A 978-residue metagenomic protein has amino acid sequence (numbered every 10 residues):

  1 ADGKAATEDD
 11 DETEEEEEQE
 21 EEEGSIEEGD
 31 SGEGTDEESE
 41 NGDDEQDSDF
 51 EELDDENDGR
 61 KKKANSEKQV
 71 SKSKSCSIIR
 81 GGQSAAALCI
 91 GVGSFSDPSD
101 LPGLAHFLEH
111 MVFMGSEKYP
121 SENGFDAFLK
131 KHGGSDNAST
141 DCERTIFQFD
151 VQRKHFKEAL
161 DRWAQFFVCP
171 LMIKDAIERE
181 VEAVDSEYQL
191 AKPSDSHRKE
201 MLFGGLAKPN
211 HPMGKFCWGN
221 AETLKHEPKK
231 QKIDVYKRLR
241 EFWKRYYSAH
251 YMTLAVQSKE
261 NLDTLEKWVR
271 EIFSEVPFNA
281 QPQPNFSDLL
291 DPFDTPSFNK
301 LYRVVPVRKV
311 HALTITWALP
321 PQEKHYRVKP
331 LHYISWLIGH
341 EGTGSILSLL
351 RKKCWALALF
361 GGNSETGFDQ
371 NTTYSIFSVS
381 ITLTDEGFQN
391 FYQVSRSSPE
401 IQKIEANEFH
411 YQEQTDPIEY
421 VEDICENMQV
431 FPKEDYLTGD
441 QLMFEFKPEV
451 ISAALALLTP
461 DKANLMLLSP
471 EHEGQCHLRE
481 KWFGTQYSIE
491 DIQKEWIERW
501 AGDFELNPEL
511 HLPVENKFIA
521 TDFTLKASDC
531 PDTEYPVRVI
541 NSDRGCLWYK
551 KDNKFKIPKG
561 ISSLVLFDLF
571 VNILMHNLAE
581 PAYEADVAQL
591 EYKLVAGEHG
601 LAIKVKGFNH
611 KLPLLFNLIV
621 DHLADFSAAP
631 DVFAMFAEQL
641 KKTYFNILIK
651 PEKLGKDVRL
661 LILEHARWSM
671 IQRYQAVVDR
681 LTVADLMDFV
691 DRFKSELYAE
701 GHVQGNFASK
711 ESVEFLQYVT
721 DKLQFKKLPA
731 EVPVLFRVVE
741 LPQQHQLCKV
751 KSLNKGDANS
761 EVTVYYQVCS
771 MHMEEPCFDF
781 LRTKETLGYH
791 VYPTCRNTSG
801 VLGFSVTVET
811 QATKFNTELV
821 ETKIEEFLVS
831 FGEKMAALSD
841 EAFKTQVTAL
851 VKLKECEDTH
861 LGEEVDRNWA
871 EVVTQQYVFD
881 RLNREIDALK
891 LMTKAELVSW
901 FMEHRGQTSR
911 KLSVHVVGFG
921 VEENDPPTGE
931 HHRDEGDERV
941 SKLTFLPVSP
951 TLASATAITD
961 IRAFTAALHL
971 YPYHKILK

Functional and structural regions predicted by a protein language model:
K4, E8-E15, E20-S48, L53-E56 (+5 more regions): C-terminal regions of mature proteins
I26-E27, D36-E40, E45-S71, G82-Q152 (+10 more regions): M16/MPP (pitrilysin/insulinase) zinc-metallopeptidase core fold and M16-derived inactive scaffolds
M114-K118, F149-A183, Q370-T415, N577 (+7 more regions): M16/insulysin-pitrilysin zinc metalloprotease superfamily fold
L171-H211, K215, H226-D234, V256-I272 (+11 more regions): Non-catalytic accessory/assembly modules
Q231-S248: A conserved hydrophobic secondary-structure block that centers on an alpha-helix together with its immediately flanking
E266-P282, L716-P729: Glycine-centered hinge/linker elements that transmit conformational signals in sensory and ligand-binding systems
L313-P320, Y326-S395, R538-A596, H772-N797 (+4 more regions): Structured mid-domain segments that build the active-site/substrate or prosthetic-cofactor binding neighborhood
